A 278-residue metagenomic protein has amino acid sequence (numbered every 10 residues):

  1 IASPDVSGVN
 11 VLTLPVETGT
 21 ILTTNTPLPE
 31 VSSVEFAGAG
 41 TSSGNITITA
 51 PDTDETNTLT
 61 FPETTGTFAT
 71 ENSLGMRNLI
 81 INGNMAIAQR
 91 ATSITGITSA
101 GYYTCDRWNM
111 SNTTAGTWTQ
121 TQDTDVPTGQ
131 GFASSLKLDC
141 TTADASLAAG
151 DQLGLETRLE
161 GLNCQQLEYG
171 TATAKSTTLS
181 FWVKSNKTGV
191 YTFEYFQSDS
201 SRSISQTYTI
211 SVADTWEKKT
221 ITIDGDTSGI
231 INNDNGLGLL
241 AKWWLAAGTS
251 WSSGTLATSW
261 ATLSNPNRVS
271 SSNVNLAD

Functional and structural regions predicted by a protein language model:
I1-I81, D199, N235, W260-N265: Extracellular repetitive beta-rich solenoid segments
T70-D278: Extracellular and organelle-lumenal recognition/adhesion modules and their flexible linkers in secreted
